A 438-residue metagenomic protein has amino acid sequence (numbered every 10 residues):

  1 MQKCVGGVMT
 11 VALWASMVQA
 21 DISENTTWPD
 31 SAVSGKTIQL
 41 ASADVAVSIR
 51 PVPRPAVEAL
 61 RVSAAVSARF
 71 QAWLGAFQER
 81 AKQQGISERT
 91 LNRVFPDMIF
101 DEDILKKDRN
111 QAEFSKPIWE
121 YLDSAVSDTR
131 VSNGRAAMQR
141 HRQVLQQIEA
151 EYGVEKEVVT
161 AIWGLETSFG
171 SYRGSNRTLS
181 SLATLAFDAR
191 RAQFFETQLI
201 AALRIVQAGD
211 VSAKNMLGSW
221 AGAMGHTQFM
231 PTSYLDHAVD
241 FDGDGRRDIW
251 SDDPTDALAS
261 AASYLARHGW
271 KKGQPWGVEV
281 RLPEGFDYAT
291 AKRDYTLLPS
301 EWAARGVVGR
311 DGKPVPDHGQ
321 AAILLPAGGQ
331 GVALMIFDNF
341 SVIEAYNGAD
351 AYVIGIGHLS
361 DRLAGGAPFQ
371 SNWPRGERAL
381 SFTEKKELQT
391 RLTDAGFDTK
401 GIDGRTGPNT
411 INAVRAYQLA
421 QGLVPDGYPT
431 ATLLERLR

Functional and structural regions predicted by a protein language model:
M1-G7: Bacterial N-terminal signal peptides that target proteins for export
G7-S16: Bacterial N-terminal signal peptides
Q19-S67, P368-Q370: Proline-rich, low-complexity linker regions of envelope-associated factors in Gram-negative bacteria
D21, L388-R391: Non-catalytic peripheral regions of nucleotide-handling enzymes
R61-R93: Mature N-terminal segment immediately following signal peptide/propeptide cleavage in secreted/periplasmic
W73-F77, V144, S181, S260 (+2 more regions): A general alpha-helix detector
I86-H318, G331-M335, F340-F382, G404 (+1 more regions): Catalytic glycan-binding domains that act on GlcNAc-containing polysaccharides
L380-K385, T393-L437: Short acidic, glycine/serine/threonine-rich helix-capping segments at coil-helix boundaries
